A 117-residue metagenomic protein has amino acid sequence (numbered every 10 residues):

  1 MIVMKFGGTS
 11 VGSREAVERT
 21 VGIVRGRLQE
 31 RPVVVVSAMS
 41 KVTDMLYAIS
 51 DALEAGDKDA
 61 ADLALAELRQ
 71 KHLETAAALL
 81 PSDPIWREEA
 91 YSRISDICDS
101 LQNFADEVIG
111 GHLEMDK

Functional and structural regions predicted by a protein language model:
M1-K117: Nucleotide/pyrophosphate-binding catalytic subdomain
